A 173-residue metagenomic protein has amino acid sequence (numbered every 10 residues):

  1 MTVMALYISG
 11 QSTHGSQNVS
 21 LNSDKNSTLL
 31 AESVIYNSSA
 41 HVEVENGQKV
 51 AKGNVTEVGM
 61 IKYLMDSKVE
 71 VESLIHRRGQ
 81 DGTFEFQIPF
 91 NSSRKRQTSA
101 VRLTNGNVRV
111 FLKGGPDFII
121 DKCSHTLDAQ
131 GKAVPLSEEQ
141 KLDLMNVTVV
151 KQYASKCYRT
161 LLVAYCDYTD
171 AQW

Functional and structural regions predicted by a protein language model:
M1-W173: Conserved cytosolic headpiece of P-type ATPases
